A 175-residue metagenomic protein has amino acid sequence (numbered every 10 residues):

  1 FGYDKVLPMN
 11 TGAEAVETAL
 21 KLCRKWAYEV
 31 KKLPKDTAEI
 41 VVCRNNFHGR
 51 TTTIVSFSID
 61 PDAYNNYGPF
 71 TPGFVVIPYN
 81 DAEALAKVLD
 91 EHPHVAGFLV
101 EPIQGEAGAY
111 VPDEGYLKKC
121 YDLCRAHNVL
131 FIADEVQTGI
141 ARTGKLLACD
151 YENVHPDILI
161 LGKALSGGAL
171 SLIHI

Functional and structural regions predicted by a protein language model:
F1-G97: PLP-dependent aspartate aminotransferase-fold enzymes
V6-V16, Q137, I160-S166: Active-site nucleophile and cofactor-binding loops and adjacent substrate-binding regions of central metabolic enzymes
T18-K21, T51-S56, A109-Y110, A141-L146 (+1 more regions): Short acidic, glycine/serine/threonine-rich loops at helix termini
R44-H48, D81, P102-Q104, K163-S166: Glycine-rich beta-alpha junction loops
V95-A109: Short acidic, glycine-rich surface-loop motifs adjacent to enzyme active sites
Y110-G144: Catalytic PLP-binding core of fold-type I/II PLP enzymes
A148-K163: Conserved active-site segment immediately N-terminal to the catalytic lysine that forms the internal aldimine
I173-I175: Conserved small/polar residues in nucleotide/adenosyl-binding loops
